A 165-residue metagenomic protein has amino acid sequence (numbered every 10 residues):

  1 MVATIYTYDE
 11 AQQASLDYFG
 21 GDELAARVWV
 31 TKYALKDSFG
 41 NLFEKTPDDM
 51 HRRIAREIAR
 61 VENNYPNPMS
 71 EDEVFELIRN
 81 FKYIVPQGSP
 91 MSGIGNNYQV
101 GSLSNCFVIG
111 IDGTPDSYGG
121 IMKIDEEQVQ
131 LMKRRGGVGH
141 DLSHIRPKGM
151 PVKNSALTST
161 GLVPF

Functional and structural regions predicted by a protein language model:
M1-F165: Extended catalytic cores of very large enzyme megasubunits
